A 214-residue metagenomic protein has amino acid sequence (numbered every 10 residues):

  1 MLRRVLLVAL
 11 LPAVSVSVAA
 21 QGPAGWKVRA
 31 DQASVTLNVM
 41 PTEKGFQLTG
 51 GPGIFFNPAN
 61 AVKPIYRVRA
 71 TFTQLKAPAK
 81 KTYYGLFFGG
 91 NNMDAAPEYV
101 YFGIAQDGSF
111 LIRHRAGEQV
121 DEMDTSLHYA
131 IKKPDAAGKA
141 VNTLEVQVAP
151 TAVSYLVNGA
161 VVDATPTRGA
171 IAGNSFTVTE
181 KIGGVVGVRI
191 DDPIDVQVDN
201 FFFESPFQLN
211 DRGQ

Functional and structural regions predicted by a protein language model:
M1-L2: N-terminal secretory signal peptides that target proteins for export/translocation
V5-S15: Bacterial N-terminal signal peptides
A20-P78, G213: Low-complexity, Ser/Thr/Pro/Gly-rich disordered linker/stalk regions
G50-E118: Secretory/extracellular carbohydrate-interaction modules and structurally similar beta-sandwich "look-alikes"
E118-T143: Short, aromatic/His-centered strand-loop micro-motif at the edge of beta-sheets
A137-A172: Carbohydrate-binding surfaces in secreted/extracellular proteins
P166-Q197: Flexible glycan-contacting loops in extracellular carbohydrate-active proteins
D199-F203: Extracellular beta-strand elements of beta-rich domains used for carbohydrate recognition/degradation or cell-matrix
